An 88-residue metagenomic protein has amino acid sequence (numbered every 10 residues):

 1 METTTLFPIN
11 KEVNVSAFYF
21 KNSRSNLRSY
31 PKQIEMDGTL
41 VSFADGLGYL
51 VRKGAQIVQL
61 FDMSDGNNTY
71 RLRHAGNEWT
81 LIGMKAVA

Functional and structural regions predicted by a protein language model:
M1-A88: N- and C-terminal low-complexity/disordered segments
